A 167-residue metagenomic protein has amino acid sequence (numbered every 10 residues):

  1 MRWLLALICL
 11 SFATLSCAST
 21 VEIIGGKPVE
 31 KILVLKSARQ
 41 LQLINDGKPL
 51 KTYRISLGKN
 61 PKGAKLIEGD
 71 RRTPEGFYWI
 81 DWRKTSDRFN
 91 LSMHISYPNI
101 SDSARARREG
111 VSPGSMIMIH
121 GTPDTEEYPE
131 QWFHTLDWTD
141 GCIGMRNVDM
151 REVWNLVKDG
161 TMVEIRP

Functional and structural regions predicted by a protein language model:
M1-L4: Positively charged n-region of N-terminal signal peptides that target proteins for export
A13-S16: N-terminal signal peptide c-region/cleavage motif recognized by signal peptidases
S19-E30, S37, L57-W82, I100-R105 (+1 more regions): N-terminal post-signal-peptidase region of extra-cytosolic proteins
V21, W82-P167: Exported/periplasmic cell-wall-interacting domains
K31, T52-R54, F77, M116 (+1 more regions): Well-ordered beta-strand positions in beta-sheet-rich domains
K48-N60: Short Gly/aromatic-enriched secondary-structure transition segments
